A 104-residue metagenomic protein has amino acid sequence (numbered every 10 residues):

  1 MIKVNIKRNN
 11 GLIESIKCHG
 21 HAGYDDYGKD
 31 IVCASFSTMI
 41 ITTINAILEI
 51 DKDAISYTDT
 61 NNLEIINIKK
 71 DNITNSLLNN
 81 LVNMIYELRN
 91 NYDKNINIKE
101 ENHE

Functional and structural regions predicted by a protein language model:
M1-V32, T38-I41, N45-E104: N-terminal intrinsically disordered, cationic/polar leader segments that include organellar targeting peptides
